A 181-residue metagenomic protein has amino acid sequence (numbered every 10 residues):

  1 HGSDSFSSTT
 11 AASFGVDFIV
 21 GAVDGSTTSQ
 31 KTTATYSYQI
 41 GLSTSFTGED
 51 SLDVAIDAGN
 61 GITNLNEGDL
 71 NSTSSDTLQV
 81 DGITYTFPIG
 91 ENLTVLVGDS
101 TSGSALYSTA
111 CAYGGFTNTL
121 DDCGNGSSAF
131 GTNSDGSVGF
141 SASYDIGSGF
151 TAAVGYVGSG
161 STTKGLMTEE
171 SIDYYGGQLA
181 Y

Functional and structural regions predicted by a protein language model:
H1-S104, F116-T162, E169-Y181: Beta-barrel outer-membrane channel/assembly domains of diderm bacteria
Y107-G114: Outer-membrane beta-barrel and related beta-rich outer-membrane complex signature in Gram-negative bacteria
